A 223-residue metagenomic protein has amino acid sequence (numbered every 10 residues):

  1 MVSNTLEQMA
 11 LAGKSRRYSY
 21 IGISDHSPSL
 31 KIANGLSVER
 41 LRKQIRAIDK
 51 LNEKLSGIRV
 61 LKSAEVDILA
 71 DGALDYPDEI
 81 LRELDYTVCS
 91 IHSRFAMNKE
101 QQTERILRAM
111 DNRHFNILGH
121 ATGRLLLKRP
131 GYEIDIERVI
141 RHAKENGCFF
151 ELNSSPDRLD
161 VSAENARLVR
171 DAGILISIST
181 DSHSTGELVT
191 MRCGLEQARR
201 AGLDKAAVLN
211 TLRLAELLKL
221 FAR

Functional and structural regions predicted by a protein language model:
V2-R17, G22-I23, P28-R59, A70-R223: Charged catalytic cores and adjacent phosphate/nucleic-acid-binding surfaces used for phosphate/nucleic-acid chemistry
I23, A64-E65: Core AdoMet radical
